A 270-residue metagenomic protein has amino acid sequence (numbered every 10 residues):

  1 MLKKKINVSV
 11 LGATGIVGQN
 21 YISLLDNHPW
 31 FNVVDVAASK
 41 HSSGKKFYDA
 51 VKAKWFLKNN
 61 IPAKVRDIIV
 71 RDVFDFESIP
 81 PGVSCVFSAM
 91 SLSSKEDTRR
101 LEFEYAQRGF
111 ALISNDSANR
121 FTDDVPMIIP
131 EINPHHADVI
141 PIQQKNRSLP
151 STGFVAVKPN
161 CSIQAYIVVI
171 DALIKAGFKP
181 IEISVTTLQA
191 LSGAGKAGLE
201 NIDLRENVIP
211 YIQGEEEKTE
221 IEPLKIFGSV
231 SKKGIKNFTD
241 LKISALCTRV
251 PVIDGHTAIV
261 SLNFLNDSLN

Functional and structural regions predicted by a protein language model:
M1-P210, K242, N266: N-terminal Rossmann-like NAD(P) cofactor-binding subdomain of oxidoreductases, focused on the glycine-rich
K179, L191-N270: Charged docking surfaces used in two-component/phosphorelay signaling
